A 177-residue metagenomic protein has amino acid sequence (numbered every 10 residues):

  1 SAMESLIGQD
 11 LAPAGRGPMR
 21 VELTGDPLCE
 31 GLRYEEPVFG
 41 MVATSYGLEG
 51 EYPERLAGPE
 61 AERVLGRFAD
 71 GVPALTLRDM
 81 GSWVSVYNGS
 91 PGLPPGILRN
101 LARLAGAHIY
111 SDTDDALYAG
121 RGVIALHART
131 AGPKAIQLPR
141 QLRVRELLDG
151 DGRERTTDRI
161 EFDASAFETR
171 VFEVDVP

Functional and structural regions predicted by a protein language model:
S1-P177: A conserved amphipathic helix/loop scaffold that creates a polar/acidic microenvironment used either to coordinate
